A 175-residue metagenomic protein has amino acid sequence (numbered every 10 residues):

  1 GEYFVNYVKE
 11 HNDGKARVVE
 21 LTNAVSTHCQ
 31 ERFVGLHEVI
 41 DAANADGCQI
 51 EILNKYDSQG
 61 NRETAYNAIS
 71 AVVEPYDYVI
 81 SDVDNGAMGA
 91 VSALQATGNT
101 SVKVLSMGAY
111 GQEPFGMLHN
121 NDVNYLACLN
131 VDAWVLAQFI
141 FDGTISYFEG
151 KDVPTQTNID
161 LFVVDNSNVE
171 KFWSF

Functional and structural regions predicted by a protein language model:
G1-A16, A65-Y66, A87, Y110-F115 (+1 more regions): Hydrophobic alpha-helical segments within soluble ligand-binding/sensing domains
Y3, H28-Q49, T64, G89 (+1 more regions): Short, solvent-exposed amphipathic alpha-helices that sit in or adjacent to ligand/effector-binding or catalytic
K15-V18, K103: Residues that mark the start of a beta-strand
R17-E20, H37-R62, D160: Short beta-strand elements in bilobed, periplasmic/extracellular small-molecule ligand-binding domains
L21-E31, S81-N85, A133: Extracytoplasmic "Venus flytrap"
L36, N54-G116: Hydrophobic alpha-helical
H119-N130: Rossmann-fold dehydrogenase core element
V131-F175: Hinge/cleft segment of the Venus flytrap/periplasmic-binding protein
